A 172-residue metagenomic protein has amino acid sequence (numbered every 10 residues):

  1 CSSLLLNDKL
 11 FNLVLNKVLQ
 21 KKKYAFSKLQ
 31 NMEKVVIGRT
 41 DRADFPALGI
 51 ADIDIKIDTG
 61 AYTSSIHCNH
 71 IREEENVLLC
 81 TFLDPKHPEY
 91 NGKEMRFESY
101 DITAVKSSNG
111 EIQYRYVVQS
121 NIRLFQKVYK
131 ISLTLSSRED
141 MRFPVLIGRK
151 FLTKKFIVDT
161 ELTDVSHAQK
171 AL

Functional and structural regions predicted by a protein language model:
L4-L6: General secretory precursor processing signal
N16, K21-Y24: Polybasic, lysine-rich low-complexity intrinsically disordered segments
L29-L172: Pepsin/retropepsin-fold aspartyl endopeptidases
